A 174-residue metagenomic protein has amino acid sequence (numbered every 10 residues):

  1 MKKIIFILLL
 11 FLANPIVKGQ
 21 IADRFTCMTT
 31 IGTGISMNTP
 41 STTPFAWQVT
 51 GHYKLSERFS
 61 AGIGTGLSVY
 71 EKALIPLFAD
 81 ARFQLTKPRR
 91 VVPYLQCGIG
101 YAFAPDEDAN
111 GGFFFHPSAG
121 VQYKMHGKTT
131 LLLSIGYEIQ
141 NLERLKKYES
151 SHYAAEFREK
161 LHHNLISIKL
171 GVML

Functional and structural regions predicted by a protein language model:
M1-F25, L170, L174: Bacterial Sec-dependent N-terminal signal peptides
Q20-T29, S36-T43: Outer-membrane beta-barrel initiation region
C27-T29, V49-G51, Y137, N164: Polar/charged side chains located within well-ordered beta-strands of beta-rich proteins
T30-S36, G66-S68, Q84, G98-A102 (+2 more regions): Outer-membrane beta-barrel pore domains and translocons
N38, Y70, F103-N110, L142-E149 (+1 more regions): Extracellular/periplasm-exposed beta-strand and loop segments of Gram-negative cell-envelope proteins, dominated by
S41, F45-L131: Gram-negative (and chloroplast) outer-membrane scaffold detector with strong preference for beta-barrel transmembrane
A81, K160-L174: Outer-membrane beta-barrel "beta-signal"
T130-L132, G136-I139, L145-S150: A contiguous, mid-protein "functional segment" used to position or interact with cofactors/ions or partner subunits
